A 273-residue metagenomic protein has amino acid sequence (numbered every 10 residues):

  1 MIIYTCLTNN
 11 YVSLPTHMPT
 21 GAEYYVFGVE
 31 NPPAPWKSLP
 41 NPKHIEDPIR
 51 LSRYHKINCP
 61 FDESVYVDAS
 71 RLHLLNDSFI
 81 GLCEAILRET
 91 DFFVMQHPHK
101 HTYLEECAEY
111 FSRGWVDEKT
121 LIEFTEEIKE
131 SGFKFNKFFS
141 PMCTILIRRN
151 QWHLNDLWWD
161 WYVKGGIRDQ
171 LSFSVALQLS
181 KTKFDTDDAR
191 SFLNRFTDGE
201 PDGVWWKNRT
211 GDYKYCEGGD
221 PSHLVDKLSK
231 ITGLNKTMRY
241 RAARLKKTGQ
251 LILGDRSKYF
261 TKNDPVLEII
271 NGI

Functional and structural regions predicted by a protein language model:
M1-S52, D62-E63, K164-I167: N-terminal anchoring/stem segment of glycosyltransferases
K43-V67, D77-L82, S172-F173: A conserved donor-nucleotide-binding helix/loop in the catalytic core of Leloir-type glycosyltransferases
D68-L72: The conserved acidic donor/metal-binding loop of glycosyltransferases
L75-E105: Conserved donor-nucleotide/metal-binding helix-loop-beta segment in metal-dependent transferases, i.e., the alpha-helix
W115-Y213: Catalytic core and acceptor-binding pocket of nucleotide-sugar-dependent glycosyltransferases
R241-L245: A short beta-strand micro-motif
Q250-P265: Basic/aromatic-rich interaction segments and small domains that mediate binding to polyanionic partners
P265-G272: Intrinsically disordered, low-complexity, charged/polar segments
